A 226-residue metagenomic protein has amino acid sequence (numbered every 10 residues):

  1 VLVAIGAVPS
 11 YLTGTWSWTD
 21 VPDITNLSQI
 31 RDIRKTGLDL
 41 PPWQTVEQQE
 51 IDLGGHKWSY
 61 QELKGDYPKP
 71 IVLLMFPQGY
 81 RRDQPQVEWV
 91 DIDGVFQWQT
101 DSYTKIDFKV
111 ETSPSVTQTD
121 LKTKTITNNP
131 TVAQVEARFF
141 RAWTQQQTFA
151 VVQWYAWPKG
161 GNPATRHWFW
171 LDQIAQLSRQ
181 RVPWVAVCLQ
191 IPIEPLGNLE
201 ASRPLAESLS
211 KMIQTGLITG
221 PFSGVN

Functional and structural regions predicted by a protein language model:
V1-T13: Hydrophobic membrane-insertion alpha-helices, especially the h-region of bacterial N-terminal signal peptides
A4, E62-L63, V182-C188: Aromatic-residue detector
T15-L27: Ser/Thr/Pro/Gly-rich low-complexity linker/stalk segments immediately outside membranes or between
T25-A175: Short, solvent-exposed recognition patches
A175-V182: Short glycine/proline-enriched loop/turn "hinge" motifs that connect secondary-structure elements and lie
P183-N226: Surface-exposed amphipathic alpha-helical segments
